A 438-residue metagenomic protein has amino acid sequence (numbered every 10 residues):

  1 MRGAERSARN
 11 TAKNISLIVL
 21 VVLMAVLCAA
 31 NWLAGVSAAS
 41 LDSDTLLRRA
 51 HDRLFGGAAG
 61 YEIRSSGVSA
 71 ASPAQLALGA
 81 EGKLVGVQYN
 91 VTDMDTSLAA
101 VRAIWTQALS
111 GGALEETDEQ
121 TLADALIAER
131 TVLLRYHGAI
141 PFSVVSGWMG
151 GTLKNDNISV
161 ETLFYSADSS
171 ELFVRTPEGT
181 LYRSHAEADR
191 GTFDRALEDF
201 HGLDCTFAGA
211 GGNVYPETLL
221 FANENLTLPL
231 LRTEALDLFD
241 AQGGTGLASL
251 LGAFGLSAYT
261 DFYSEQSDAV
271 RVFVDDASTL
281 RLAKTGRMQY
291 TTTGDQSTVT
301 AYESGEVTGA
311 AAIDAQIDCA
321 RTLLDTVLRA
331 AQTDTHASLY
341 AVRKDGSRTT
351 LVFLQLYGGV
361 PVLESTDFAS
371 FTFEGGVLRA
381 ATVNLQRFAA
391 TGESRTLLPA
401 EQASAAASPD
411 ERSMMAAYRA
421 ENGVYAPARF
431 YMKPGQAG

Functional and structural regions predicted by a protein language model:
R2-R6, S16-A312: Preferential activation on post-signal-peptide N-terminal prodomains/segments of secreted or lumenal proteins
A8-A12: Short, Lys/Arg-rich cytosolic juxtamembrane segment immediately N-terminal
I18, M149-L153, N157-T206, I317 (+5 more regions): Zymogen propeptides/activation segments of proteases
A25-A29, A320, F371, G438: Short low-polarity hydrophobic stretches
M94-G112, E119, T233-G255, S304-G346 (+1 more regions): Short, non-transmembrane alpha-helical segments in secretory-pathway proteins
L247-T292, A331-Q386, M415-G438: Exposed beta-strand-loop-beta-strand "reactive/processing" segments of non-cytosolic proteins
